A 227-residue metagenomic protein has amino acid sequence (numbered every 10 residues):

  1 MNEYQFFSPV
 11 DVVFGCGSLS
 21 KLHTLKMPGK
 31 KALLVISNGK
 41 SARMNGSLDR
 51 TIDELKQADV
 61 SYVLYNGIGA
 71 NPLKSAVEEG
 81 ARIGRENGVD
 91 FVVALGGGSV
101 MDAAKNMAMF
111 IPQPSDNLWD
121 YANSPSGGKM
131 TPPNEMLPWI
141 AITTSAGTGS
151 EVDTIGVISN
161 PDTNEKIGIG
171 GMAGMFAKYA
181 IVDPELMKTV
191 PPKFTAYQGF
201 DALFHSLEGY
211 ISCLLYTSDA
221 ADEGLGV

Functional and structural regions predicted by a protein language model:
M1-F91: ATP/NTP phosphate-donor binding region
K26, L55, G84, A108-P112 (+1 more regions): Structural signal for hydrophobic packing residues in well-ordered secondary-structure cores of soluble enzyme domains
L95: Active-site histidine-anchored catalytic micro-motif
V100-Q113, V152: Short Gly/Thr/Asp-enriched flexible loops that form oxyanion-binding sites at enzyme active sites
Q113-L215: A glycine/threonine-rich phosphate-anchoring loop and its flanking beta-alpha core in nucleotide/phosphate-binding
Y216-E223: Conserved small/polar residues in nucleotide/adenosyl-binding loops
